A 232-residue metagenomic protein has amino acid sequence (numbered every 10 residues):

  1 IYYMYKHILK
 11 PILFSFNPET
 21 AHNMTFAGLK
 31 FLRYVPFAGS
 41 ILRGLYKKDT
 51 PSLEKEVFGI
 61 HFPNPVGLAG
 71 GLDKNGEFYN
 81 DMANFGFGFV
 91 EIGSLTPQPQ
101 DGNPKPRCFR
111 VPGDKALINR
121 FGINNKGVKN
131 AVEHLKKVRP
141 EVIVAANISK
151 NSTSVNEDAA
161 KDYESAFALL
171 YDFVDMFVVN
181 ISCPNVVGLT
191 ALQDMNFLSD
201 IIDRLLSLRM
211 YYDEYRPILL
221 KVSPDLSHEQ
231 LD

Functional and structural regions predicted by a protein language model:
I1-Y3: Short, Lys/Arg-enriched N-terminal segments with co-localized hydrophobic residues within the first ~10-30 amino acids
Y5-K55, N119-N124: An N-cap/entry alpha-helix motif that binds or orients negatively charged groups
N17, D101-P106, T190-A191: Short secondary-structure transition/capping segments
G59-P63, G67, G71-D73, E77-Q98: Active-site cofactor/substrate anionic-group-binding motifs, chiefly glycine- and Lys/Arg-rich phosphate-binding loops
F62, G70-L72, A83, G122-D232: Conserved alpha/beta-domain cores
F78-M82, Q100-R107, N156-A159: Short, conserved acidic/polar surface loops in the N-terminal third of protein domains
E91-N103, Y171-S182: Non-cysteine beta-strand/loop elements that form the S-adenosyl-L-methionine
G93-I143: A gly/proline- and charged-residue-enriched helix-loop-helix capping module
